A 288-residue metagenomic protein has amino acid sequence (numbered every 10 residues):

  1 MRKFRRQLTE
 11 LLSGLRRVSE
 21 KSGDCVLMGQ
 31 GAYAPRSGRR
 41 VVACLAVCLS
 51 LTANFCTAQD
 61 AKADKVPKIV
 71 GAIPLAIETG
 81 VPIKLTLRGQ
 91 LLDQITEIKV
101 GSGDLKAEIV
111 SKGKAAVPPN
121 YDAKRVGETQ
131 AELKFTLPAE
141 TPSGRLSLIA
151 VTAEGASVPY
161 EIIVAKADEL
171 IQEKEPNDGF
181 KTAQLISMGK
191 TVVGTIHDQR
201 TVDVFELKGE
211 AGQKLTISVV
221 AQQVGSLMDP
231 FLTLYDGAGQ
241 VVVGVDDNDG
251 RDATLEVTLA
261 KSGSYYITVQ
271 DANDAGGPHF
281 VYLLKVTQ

Functional and structural regions predicted by a protein language model:
M1-T57, A61: Intrinsic disorder/low-complexity segments
Q7-L8, L15, E108-N120: Internal, charge-rich low-complexity segments
D64-A116, Q130, A153, D168 (+3 more regions): Acidic, Ser/Thr/Pro-rich low-complexity intrinsically disordered segments
P82-T86, E128-A156: Ligand-binding face of N-terminal immunoglobulin V-set domains in extracellular IgSF glycoproteins
K114-P118, D122-T136: Strand-loop-strand motifs at the edges of beta-sheets in extracellular beta-sandwich domains
S157-V164, V281: Edge beta-strands of extracellular beta-sandwich domains
I162-Q172: Long, low-complexity ectodomains and other extracytoplasmic segments of secretory-pathway proteins
